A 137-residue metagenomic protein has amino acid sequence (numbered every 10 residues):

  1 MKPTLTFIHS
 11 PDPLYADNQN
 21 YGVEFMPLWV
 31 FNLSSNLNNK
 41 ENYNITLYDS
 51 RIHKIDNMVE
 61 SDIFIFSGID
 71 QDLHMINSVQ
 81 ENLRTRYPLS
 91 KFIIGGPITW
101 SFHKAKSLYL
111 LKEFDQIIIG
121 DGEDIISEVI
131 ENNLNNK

Functional and structural regions predicted by a protein language model:
M1-L5: Extreme N-terminal starter segment of soluble prokaryotic enzymes
F7-L14: Short polar catalytic/cofactor-binding loops
L14-V30: Glycine- and acidic-residue-enriched helix-capping/strand-helix junction motifs
S34-K137: Glycine-rich beta-alpha loop elements in corrinoid/cobalamin-binding modules across cobalamin-dependent enzymes
